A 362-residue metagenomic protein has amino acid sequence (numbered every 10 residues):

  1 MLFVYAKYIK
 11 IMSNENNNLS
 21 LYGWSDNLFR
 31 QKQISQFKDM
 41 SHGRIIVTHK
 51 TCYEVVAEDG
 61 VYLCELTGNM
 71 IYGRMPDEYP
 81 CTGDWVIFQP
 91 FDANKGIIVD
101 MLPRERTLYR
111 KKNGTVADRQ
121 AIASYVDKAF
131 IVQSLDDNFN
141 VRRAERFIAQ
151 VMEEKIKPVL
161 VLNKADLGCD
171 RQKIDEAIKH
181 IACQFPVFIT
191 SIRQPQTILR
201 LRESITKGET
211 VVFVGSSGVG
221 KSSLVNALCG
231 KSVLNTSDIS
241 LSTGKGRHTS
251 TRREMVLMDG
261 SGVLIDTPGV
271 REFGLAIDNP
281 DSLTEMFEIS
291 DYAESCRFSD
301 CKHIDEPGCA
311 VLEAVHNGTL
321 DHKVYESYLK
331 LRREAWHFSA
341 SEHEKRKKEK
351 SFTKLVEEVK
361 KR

Functional and structural regions predicted by a protein language model:
V4, Y8-N17, D39, R74-D92 (+7 more regions): Helix-rich effector regions associated with P-loop NTPase G domains
S13-D39: Short boundary/loop segments of OB/S1/cold-shock single-stranded nucleic-acid-binding domains
D39-H49: Structural detector for short beta-strands of small beta-barrel domains
T51-V55: Short aromatic-glycine-enriched beta-strand elements
V61-E78: Beta-strand/loop nucleic-acid-binding surfaces
L102-R106, V126-R143, D166-C169: Conserved Switch II/interswitch segment of TRAFAC-class P-loop GTPases
L167-S217: Canonical P-loop GTPase G-domain recognition
S223-L234: A conserved segment at the C-terminal end of the G1
